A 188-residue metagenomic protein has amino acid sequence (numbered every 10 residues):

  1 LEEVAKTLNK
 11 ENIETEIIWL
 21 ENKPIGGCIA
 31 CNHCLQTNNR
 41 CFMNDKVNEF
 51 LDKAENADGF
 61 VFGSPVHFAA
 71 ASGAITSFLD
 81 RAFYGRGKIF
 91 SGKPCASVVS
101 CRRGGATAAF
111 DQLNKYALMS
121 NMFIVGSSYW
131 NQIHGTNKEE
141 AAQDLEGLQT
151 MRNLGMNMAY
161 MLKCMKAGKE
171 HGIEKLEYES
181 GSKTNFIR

Functional and structural regions predicted by a protein language model:
E3, S77, Q112, Y116 (+1 more regions): Alpha-helical scaffold segments in soluble metabolic enzymes
E3-I13: A short, Lys/Arg-enriched amphipathic alpha-helix followed by its capping loop at the start of a domain
N12-W19, I29, F123-N131: Short beta-strand elements in bilobed, periplasmic/extracellular small-molecule ligand-binding domains
I17-R40, N137-E140: N-terminal beta-loop-helix "entrance" segment that forms/cooperates in small-molecule cofactor or anionic ligand
P24-I25, A70, I133-H134: Short secondary-structure capping/turn micro-motifs that flank functional sites
I25, N44, N48, S72 (+4 more regions): Electropositive phosphate-/nucleotide-binding environments in soluble metabolic enzymes
Q36-Y129: Helix-loop-strand module that forms the ligand-binding subsite of alpha/beta enzymes
F123-R188: Glycine-rich phosphate/pyrophosphate-binding loop and the adjoining helix
